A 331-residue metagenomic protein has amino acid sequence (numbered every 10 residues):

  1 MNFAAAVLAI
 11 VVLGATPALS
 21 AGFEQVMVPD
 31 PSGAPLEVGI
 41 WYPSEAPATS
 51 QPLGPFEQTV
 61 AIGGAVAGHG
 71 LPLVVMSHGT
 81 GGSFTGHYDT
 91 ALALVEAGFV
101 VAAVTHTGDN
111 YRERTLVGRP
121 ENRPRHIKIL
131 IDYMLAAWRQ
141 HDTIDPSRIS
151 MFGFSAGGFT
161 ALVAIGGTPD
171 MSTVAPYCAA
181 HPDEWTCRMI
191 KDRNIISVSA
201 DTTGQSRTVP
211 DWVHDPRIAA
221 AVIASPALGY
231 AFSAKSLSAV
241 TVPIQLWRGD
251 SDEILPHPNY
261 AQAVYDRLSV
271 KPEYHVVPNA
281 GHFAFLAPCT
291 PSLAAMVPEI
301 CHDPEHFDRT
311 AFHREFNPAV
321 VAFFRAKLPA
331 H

Functional and structural regions predicted by a protein language model:
L19-M76, G86, E273: Domain-level recognition of soluble alpha/beta enzyme cores, biased toward histidine phosphatases/phosphomutases
P47, I62-L71, M76-E113, Y230 (+1 more regions): Short substrate-entry loop that stabilizes the transition state in hydrolases
G86, V117-D142, P146, V163 (+5 more regions): Alpha/beta-hydrolase active-site loop
M151-G153, A224: Short beta-strand immediately N-terminal to the catalytic nucleophile in serine-hydrolase-like folds
G153-G157, A161: Gly/Ala-rich beta-loop-alpha elbow adjacent to hydrolase catalytic centers
S236, V242, P256-R267, C289: Short alpha-helix in the alpha/beta-hydrolase fold that links the catalytic acid
V240, L246-R248: Short beta-strand/loop motif that positions the catalytic acidic residue of the alpha/beta-hydrolase fold
P291-H331: Catalytic active-site module of serine/aspartate enzymes centered on a nucleophile-bearing elbow/loop
